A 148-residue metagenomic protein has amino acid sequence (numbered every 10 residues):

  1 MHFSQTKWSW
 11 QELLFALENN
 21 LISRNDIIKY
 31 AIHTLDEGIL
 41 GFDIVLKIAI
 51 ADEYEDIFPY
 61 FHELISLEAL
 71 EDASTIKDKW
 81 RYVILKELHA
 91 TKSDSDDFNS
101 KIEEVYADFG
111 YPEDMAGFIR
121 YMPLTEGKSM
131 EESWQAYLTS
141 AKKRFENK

Functional and structural regions predicted by a protein language model:
M1-K148: Acidic, Ser/Pro/Thr-rich low-complexity regulatory regions and the short amphipathic helical interaction modules they
